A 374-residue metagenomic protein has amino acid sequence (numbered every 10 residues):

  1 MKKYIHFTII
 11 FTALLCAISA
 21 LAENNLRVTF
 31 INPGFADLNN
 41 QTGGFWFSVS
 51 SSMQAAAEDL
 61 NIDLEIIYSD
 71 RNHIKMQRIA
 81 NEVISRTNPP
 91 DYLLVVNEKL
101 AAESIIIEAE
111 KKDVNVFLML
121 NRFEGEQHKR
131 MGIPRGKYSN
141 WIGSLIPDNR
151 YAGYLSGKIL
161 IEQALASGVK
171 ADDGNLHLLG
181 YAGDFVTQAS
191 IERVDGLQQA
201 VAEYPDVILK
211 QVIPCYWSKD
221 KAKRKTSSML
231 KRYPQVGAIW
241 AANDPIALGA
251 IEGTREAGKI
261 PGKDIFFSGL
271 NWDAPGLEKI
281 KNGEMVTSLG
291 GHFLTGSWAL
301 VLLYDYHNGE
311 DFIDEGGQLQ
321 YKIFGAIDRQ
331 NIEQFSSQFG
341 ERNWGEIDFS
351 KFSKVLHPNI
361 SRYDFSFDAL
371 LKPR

Functional and structural regions predicted by a protein language model:
L26-S52, A56, E65-Q77, V96-L100 (+1 more regions): Extracytoplasmic "Venus flytrap"
V28, G143-G174, A222, W272 (+2 more regions): Hydrophobic alpha-helical segments within soluble ligand-binding/sensing domains
T29-F30, T87-N97, N115-L120, L179-G180 (+4 more regions): Periplasmic-binding protein-like
Q41-D59, A152-I159, Q188-V207, G249 (+1 more regions): Short, solvent-exposed amphipathic alpha-helices that sit in or adjacent to ligand/effector-binding or catalytic
I74-D91, K223-Q235: Short, well-structured alpha-helical segments in soluble
I107-Y151, G276: Flexible loop/hinge segments that line or gate small-molecule binding clefts
V116-R130, W240-M285, L294: Venus flytrap/periplasmic-binding-protein-like
N175-H177, Y181-F185, W298-R374: Hinge/cleft segment of the Venus flytrap/periplasmic-binding protein
